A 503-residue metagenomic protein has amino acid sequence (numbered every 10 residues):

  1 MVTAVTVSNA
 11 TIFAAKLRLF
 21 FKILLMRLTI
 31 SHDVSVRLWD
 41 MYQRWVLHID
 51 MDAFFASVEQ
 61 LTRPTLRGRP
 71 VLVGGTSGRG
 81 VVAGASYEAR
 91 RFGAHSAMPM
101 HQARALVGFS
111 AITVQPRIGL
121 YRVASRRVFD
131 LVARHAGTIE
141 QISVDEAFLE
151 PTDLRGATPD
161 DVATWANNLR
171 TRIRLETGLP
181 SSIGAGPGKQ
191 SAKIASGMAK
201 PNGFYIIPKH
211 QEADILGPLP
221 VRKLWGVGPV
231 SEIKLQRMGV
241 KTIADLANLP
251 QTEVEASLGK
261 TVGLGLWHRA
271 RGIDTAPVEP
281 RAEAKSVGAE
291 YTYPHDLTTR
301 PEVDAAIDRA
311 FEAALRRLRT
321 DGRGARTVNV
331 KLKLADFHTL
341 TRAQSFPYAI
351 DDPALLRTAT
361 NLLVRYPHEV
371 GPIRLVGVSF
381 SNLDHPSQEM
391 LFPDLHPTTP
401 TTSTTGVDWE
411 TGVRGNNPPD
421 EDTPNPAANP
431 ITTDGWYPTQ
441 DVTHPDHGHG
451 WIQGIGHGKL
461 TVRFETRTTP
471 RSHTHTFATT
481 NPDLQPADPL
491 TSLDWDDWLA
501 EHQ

Functional and structural regions predicted by a protein language model:
M1-I12: Short alpha-helix boundary/capping segments
I12, R18-L264, T399-P400, T404 (+2 more regions): Gly/Gly-Pro- and Ser/Thr-rich, intrinsically disordered tail segments characteristic of DNA damage-repair and tolerance
D33, W39, K223, Q236-L375 (+2 more regions): DNA-contacting surface of Y-family translesion DNA polymerases
I142-E146, G186-K189, R323-T327, I373-L375 (+1 more regions): Short Gly/Ser/Thr- and Asp/Glu-enriched loop/turn motifs at secondary-structure junctions
P430-P445: Short coil-to-beta transition motif at edge beta-strands of beta-rich domains
G448-G454: Short beta-strand-centered aromatic/proline hotspots
L460-E465: SH3/SH3-like beta-barrel fold
T468-Q503: Intrinsically disordered, low-complexity linker and terminal regions at domain boundaries
